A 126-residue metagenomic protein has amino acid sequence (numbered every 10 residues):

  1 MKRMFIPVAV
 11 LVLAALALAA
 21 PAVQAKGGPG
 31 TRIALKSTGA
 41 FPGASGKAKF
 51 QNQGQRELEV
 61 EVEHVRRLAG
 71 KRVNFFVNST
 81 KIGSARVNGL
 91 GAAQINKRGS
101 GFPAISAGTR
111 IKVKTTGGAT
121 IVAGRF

Functional and structural regions predicted by a protein language model:
M1-K2, A14: Structured core of small recognition/catalytic domains
M4-I6, L18-F126: N-terminal targeting/export leaders
A9-A17: Bacterial N-terminal signal peptides
